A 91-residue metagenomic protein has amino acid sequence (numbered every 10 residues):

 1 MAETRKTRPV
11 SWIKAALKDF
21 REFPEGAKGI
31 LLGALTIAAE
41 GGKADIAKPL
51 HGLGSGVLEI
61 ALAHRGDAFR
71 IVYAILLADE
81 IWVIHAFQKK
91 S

Functional and structural regions predicted by a protein language model:
M1-A68, L77-I81, Q88-S91: Basic, Lys/Arg-enriched alpha-helical interface segments
I71-Y73: Hydrophobic/aromatic beta-strand elements that line small-molecule binding cavities or substrate pockets in beta-rich
